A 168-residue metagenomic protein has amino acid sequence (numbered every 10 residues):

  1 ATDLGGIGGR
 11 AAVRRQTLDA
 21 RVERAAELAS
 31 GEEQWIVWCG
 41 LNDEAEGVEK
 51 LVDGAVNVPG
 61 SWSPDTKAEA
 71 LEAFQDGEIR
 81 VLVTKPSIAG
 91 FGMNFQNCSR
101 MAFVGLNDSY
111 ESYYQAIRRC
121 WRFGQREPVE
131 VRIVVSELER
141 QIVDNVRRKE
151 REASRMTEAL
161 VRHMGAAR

Functional and structural regions predicted by a protein language model:
A1-W35, C39-L51, V143-R168: Interdomain linker/hinge connecting the two RecA-like lobes of the SF2 helicase core
E23, E46, A68, M93 (+3 more regions): Alpha-helical elements of the RecA-like P-loop NTPase motor core of helicases
I36, A73-F74, I79, A89 (+4 more regions): A generic "structured core" feature
I36-W38, E46-E49, D53-A89: Conserved helicase ATPase core of P-loop NTP-dependent helicases/translocases
W38, T84-K85, F103-L106, V134-V135: Conserved beta-strand segments of the P-loop GTPase G domain that flank and frequently precede/overlap
P59-S61, V104-N107: Short beta->alpha connector loops at strand-helix junctions that form conserved, small/polar/Pro-enriched
M93-L106, V129-I133: A short beta-strand element within the Helicase C-terminal
D108-R168: A conserved SF2-helicase RecA2
